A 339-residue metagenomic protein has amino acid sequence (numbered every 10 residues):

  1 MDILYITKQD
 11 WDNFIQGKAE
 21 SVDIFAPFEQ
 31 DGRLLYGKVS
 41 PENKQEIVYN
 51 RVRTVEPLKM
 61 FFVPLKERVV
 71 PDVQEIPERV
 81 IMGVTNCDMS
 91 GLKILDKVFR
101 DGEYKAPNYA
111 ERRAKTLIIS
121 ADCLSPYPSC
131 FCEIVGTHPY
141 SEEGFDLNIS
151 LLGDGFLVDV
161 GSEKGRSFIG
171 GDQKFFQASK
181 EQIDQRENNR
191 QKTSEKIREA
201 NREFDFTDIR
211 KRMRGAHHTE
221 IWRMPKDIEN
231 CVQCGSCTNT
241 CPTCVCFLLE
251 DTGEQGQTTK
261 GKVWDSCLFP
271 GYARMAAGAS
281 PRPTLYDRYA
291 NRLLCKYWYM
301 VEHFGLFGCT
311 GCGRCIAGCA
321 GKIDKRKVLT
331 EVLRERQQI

Functional and structural regions predicted by a protein language model:
M1-D2, D12-R100, A106, A110: Non-catalytic, usually N-terminal nucleic-acid engagement modules in DNA/RNA processing proteins
D2-I3, I228: Conserved short loop/turn motifs at secondary-structure junctions
I47-K59, K196-F206, C267, Y272-P283: Active-site-proximal helix-loop elements at catalytic-domain edges
T85, G235, N239, A317: Short alpha-helical basic/polar micro-motif
D88, S125, I316: Glycine-rich nucleotide phosphate-binding loop and flanking beta-alpha elements of Rossmann-like dinucleotide-binding
L92-Q233, T238-F269: Catalytic cores of enzyme domains
F206-E229, F247-I339: Ferredoxin-type iron-sulfur electron-transfer modules in oxidoreductases and energy-metabolism complexes
